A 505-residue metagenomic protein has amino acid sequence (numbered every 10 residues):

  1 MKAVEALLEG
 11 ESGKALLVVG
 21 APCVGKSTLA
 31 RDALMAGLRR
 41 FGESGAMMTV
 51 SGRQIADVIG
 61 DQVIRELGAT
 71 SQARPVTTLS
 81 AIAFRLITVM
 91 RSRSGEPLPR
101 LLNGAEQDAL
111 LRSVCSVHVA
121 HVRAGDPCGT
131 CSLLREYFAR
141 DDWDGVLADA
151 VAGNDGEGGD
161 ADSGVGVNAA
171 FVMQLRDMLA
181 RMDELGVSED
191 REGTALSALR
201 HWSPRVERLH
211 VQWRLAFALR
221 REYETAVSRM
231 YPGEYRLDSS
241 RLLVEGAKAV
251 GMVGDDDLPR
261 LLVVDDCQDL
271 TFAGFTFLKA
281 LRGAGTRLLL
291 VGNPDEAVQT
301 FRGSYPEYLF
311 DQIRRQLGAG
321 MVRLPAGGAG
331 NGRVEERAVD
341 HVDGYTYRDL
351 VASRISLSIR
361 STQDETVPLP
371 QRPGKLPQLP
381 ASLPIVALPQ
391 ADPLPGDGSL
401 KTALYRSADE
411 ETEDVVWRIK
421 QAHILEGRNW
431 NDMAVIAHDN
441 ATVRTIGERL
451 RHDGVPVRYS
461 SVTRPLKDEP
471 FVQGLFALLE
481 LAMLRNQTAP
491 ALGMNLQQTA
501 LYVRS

Functional and structural regions predicted by a protein language model:
M1-A3, K14-V19, C23, P75 (+3 more regions): Conserved helicase NTPase motor core
M1-L101, D108, L258, Y405 (+4 more regions): P-loop NTPase Walker
G13-T28, V227-D238, T362-W417: Glycine-rich phosphate-binding "P-loop"
F41-G45, E66-A73, M90-G104, C115-G129 (+9 more regions): Short, polar/flexible loop-turn hinges at active-site or ligand-entry regions and domain interfaces
G45-D177, D311, G474, M483: Conserved P-loop NTPase-based nucleic-acid remodeling module centered on helicase motor cores
V146-G164, D256-R260, G283-R287, A319 (+2 more regions): Accessory helical subdomains and C-terminal extensions of nucleic-acid helicases that mediate DNA/RNA engagement
F275-T402: Conserved RecA-like helicase ATPase core segment that couples NTP binding/hydrolysis to strand translocation
R315-Q316, G398, I424-S505: ATPase/helicase motor core of nucleic-acid motors
